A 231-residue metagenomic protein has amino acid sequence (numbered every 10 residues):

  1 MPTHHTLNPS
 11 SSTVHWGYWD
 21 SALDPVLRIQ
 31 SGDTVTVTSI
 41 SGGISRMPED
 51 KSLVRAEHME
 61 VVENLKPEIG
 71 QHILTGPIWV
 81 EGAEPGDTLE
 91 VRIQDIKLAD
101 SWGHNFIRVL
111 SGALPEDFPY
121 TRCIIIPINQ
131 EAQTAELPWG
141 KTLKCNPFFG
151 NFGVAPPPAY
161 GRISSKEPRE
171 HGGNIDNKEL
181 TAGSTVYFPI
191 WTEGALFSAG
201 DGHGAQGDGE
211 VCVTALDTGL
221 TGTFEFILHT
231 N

Functional and structural regions predicted by a protein language model:
P2-K66: N-terminal, Lys/Arg-enriched amphipathic/low-complexity engagement segments that precede the first folded domain
S10-D20, P67-T75, I163-H171: Short, structured beta-strand/loop micro-motifs enriched in basic residues and often containing a Trp
V37, T88-V91, F188: A generic structural signal for residues embedded in beta-strands
G42-V54, I96-F106, G194-A205: Short, Lys/Arg- and Gly-enriched loop/turn segments at beta-strand edges
H72, D95-A182, Y187: Intrinsically disordered, low-complexity linker/loop segments enriched in Gly/Pro and charged/polar residues
K144, N177-N231: Extended, low-polarity segments enriched in aliphatic/aromatic residues
